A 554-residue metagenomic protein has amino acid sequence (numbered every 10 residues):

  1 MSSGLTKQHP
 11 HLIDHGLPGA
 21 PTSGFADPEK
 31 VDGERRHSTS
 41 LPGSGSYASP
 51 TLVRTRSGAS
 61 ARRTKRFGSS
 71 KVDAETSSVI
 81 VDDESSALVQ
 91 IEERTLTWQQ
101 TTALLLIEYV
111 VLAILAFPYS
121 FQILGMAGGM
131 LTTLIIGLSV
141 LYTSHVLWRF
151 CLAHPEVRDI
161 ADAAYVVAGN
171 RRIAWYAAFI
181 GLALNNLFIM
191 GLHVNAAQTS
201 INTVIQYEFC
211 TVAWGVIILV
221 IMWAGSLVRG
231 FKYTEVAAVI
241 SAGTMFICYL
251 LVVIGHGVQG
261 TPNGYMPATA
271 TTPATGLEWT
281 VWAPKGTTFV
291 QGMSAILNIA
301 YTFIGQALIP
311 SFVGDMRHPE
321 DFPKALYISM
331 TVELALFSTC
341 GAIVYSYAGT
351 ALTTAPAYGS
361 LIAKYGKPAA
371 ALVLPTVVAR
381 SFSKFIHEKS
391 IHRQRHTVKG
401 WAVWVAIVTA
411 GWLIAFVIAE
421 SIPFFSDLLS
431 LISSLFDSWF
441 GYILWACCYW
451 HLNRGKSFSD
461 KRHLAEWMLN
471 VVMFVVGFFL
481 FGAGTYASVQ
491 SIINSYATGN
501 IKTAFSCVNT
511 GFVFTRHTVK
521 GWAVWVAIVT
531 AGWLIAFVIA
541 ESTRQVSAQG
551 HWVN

Functional and structural regions predicted by a protein language model:
M1-E92, Q100, L104, D162 (+3 more regions): Intrinsically disordered, low-complexity terminal tails enriched in acidic/polar residues
E93-R94, H145, C151-L182, G191-W214 (+6 more regions): Membrane-interfacial loop- and helix-cap regions that link adjacent transmembrane helices in polytopic membrane proteins
L96-L115, L219, N298-G305, F478-L480: The first (N-terminal) embedded transmembrane alpha-helix
L112, G137-V146, L219-L227: Central hydrophobic cores of alpha-helical transmembrane segments in multi-pass inner-membrane proteins across all
I114, I123-L124, V228, M316-P319 (+1 more regions): Helix-loop interface residues and adjacent transmembrane-helix termini in multi-pass membrane transporters, primarily
S120-F150, V157: Extracellular loop-to-transmembrane helix junctions
L219-G225, C248-V253, T376-V377, W412-F416 (+2 more regions): Hydrophobic core segments of alpha-helical transmembrane domains in multi-pass membrane transport and ion-translocation
R229-V236, D427-L428: Membrane-interface helix caps and helix-loop-helix hairpins in membrane proteins
